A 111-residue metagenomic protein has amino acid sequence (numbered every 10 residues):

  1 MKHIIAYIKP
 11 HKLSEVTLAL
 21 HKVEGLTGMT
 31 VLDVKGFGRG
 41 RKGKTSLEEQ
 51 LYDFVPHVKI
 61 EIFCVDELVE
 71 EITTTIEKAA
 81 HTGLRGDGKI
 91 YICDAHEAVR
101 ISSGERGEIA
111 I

Functional and structural regions predicted by a protein language model:
M1-I111: Positively charged, small/polar-rich N-terminal and surface patches that mediate targeting and assembly and bind
